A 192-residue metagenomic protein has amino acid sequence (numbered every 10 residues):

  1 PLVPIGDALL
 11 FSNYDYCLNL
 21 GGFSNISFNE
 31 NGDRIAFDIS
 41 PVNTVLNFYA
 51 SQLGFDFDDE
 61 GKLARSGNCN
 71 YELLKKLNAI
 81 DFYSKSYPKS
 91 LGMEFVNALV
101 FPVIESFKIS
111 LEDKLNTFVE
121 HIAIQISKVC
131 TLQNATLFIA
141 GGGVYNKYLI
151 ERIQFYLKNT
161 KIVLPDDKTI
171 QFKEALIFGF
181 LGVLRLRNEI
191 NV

Functional and structural regions predicted by a protein language model:
P1-F57: Phosphate-binding/catalytic loop of phosphoryl-transfer enzymes
P1-I5, K114-Q125, E174: A glycine-rich, Thr/Ser-enriched phosphate-binding loop motif common to dinucleotide/cofactor-binding enzymes
G32-A123, N134, R185-N191: Conserved ATP-utilizing enzyme core subdomain
E120, P165-V192: Glycine-rich phosphate-binding/hydrolytic loop that grips phosphoryl groups
S127-A135: Phosphate/pyrophosphate-binding loops at sites that engage ATP/ADP/AMP, CoA/4′-phosphopantetheine, polyphosphate
V129-C130, Y156, L184: Non-transmembrane, aqueous-exposed alpha-helical and coiled segments at domain scale
A135-I153: Glycine-rich phosphate-binding loops at beta-strand->alpha-helix junctions
